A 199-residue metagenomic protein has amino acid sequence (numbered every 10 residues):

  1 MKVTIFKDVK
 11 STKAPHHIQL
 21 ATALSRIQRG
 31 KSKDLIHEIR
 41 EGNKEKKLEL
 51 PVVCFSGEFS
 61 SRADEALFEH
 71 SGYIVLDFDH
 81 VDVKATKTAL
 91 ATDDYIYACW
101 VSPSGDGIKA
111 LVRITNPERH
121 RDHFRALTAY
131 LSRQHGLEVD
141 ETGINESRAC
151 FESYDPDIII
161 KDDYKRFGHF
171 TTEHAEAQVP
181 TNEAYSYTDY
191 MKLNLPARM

Functional and structural regions predicted by a protein language model:
M1-G72, A177, T181: DNA replication initiation on ssDNA origins
M1-P15, T22-Q28, N116, H135-T181: Catalytic "initiation/cleavage/transfer" segments centered on a nucleophilic residue and adjacent nucleic-acid-engaging
T4-F6, F55, D77, W100 (+2 more regions): Residues in well-ordered beta-strands of folded domains
T22-S25, I36, I144, T188 (+1 more regions): General helical secondary-structure elements
R29, K33, D64-A98, P103-L137 (+2 more regions): Modules that initiate DNA replication and primer synthesis
C54, D94, C150, D163 (+2 more regions): Intrinsically disordered, low-complexity N-terminal regions enriched in serine/proline/glycine with scattered basic
C54-F59, Y154, A197-M199: Short, hydrophobic/amphipathic alpha-helical patches that form generic packing surfaces within helical domains
S56-E58, P103-G105, E146: Short, glycine/charge-rich beta-strand/loop segments that flank catalytic centers and engage negatively charged groups
